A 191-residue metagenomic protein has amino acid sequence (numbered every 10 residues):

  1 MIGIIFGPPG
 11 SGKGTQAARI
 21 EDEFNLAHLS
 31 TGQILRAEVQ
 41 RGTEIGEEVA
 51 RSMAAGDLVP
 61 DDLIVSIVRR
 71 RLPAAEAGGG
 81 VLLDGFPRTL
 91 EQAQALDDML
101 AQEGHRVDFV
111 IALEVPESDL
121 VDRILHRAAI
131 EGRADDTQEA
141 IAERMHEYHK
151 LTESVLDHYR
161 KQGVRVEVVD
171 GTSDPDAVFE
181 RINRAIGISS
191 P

Functional and structural regions predicted by a protein language model:
M1-P191: Glycine-rich phosphate-binding loop of ATP-dependent small-molecule kinases
